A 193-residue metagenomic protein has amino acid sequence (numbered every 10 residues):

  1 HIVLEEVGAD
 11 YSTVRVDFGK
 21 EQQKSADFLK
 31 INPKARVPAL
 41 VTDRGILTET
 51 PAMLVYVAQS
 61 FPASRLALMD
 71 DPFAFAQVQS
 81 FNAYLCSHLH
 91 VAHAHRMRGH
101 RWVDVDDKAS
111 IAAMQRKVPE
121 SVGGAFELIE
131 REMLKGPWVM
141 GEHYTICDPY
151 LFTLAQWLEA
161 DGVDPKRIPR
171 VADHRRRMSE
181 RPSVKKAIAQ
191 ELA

Functional and structural regions predicted by a protein language model:
H1-A113: GST-like domain detector, emphasizing the conserved glutathione-binding G-site in the N-terminal thioredoxin-like
S12-V14, G141, K166, K186-A187: A local structural micro-motif
K34, S60, K135-G136, R181: Structured helix-beta-strand junction loops
A52, R170, S183: Residue-level recognition of oxygen-bearing side chains
Q77-S80, D173, K186: Short, solvent-exposed alpha-helical surface patches in well-structured domains
L85-E180: GST-like fold's C-terminal all-alpha helical module
I188-A193: Terminal-tail/helix-coil boundary detector
